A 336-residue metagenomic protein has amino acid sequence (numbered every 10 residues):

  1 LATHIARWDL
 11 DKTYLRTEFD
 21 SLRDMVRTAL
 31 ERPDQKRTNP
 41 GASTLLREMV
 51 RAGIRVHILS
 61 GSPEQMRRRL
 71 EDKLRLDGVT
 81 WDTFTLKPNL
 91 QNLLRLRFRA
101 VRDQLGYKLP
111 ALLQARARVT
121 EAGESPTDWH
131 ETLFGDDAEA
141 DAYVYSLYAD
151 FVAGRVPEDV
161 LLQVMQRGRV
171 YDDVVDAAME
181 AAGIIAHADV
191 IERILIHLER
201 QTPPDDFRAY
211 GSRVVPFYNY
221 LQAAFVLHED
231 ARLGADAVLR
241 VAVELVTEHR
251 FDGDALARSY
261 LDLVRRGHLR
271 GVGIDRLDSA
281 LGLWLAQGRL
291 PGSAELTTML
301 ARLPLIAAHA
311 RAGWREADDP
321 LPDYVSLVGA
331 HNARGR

Functional and structural regions predicted by a protein language model:
L1-A100, A177-A178, I185, I191-L195 (+4 more regions): Alpha-helical substrate-recognition element adjacent to the catalytic core
R67-K73, R95-R97, D141-A149, D205-R208: A short acidic (Asp/Glu
D72-V79, A117-S125, S146-R155: Short, surface-exposed basic-aromatic patches at helix termini and helix-loop junctions that form
R75-L76, F84-T85, R95-S125: Cofactor-binding active-site loop characterized by glycine-rich and histidine/acidic residues
L94-G106, F207-Y218: Short, surface-exposed amphipathic charged segments that create phosphate/polyanion-binding patches used for binding
A117-A142: Conserved Lys-Pro-Asp/Glu-containing loop-to-beta segment of HAD-superfamily phosphomonoesterases, centered on
S146-D173: Internal, charge-rich low-complexity segments
R169-R336: C-terminal accessory extensions appended to soluble enzyme cores
